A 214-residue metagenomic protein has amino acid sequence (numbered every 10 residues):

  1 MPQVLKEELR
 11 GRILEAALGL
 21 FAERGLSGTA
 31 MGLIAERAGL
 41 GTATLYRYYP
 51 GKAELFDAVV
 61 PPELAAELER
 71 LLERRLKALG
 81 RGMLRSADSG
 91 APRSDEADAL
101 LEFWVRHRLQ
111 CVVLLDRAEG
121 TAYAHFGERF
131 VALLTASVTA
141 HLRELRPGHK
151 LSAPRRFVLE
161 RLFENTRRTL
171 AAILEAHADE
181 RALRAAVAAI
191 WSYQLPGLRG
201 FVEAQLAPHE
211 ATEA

Functional and structural regions predicted by a protein language model:
R12, A16, L20-E54, A58: Helix-turn-helix
L18, L114, A118-F130, A186-L198: C-terminal/domain-terminus segments
M31, P61-E73: Short, basic, alpha-helical segments at the C-terminal edge of helix-turn-helix-like DNA-binding modules
F56-E63, F126: Alpha-helical DNA-contacting segments of helix-turn-helix folds
A58, R70-V105: Hydrophobic alpha-helical connector segments
R81-S86, V113-T121, K150-L151: Short linear capping/connector segments at secondary-structure termini
A91, D95-R106, E119-R146, F157-E164: Amphipathic alpha-helical packing segments from all-alpha helical-bundle domains
V113, H141-Q194, F201-A214: Hydrophobic/aromatic-rich alpha-helical bundle segments in the mid-to-C-terminal region
